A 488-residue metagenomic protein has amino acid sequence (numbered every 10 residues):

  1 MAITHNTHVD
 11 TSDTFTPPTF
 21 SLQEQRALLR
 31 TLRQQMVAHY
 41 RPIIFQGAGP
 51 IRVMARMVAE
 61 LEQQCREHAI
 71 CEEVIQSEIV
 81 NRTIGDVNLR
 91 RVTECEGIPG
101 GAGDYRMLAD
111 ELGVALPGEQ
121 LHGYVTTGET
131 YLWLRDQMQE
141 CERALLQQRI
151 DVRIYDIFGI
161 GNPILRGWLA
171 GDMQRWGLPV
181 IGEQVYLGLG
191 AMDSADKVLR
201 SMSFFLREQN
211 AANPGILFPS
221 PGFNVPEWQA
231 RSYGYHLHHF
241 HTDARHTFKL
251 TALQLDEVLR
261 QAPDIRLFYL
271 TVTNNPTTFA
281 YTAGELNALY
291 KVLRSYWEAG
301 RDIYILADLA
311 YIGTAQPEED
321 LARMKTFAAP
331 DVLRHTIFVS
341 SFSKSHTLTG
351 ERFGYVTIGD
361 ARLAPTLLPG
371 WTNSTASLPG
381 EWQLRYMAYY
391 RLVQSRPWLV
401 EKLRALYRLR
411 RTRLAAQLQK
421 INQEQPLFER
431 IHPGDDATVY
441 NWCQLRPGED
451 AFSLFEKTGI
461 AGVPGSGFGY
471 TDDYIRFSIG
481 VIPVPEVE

Functional and structural regions predicted by a protein language model:
M1-P18, L22, P163, G167 (+4 more regions): PLP-dependent enzyme catalytic core of the Aspartate aminotransferase-like
N6-T31, Q35, R41-G190: N-terminal small-domain helix-loop-helix segment of the aminotransferase-like
S21-M36, E73, A109-E111, W133-L145 (+3 more regions): Conserved core segment of the aminotransferase class I/II
A55-R66, Q419, P426-L427, A437-V484: Conserved C-terminal alpha-helix-loop-beta "cap" of PLP-dependent enzymes that closes/shapes the active-site mouth
V80-N81, G222, M387, V400-A415 (+1 more regions): Conserved glycine-rich beta-strand-loop-beta hairpin in the small C-terminal domain of fold type I
A109-D302, I312-D331, I337, P483: Conserved core of the PLP fold type I
L306: Generic enzyme active-site microenvironment
L309: Walker B catalytic acidic pair
